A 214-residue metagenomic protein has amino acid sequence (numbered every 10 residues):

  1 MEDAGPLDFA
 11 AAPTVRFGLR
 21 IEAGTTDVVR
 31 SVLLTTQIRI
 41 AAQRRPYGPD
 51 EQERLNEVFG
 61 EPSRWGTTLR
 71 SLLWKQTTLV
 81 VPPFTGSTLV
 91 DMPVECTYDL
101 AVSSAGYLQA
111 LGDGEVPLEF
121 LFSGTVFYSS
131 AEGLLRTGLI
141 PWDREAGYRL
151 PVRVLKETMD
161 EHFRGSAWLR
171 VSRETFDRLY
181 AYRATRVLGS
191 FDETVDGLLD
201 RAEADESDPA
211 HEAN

Functional and structural regions predicted by a protein language model:
D3-T14, E22-R30, Q109-L111: Short, solvent-exposed beta-strand/turn "edge" segments of beta-rich domains on protein surfaces
G18, L34-A41, V90-D143: Internal, hydrophobic beta-strand segments that form the core of beta-sheet-rich folds
G18-E22, R170, Y180: Short edge beta-strand/loop segments characteristic of extracellular beta-sandwich folds
R39-D50: Short aromatic-acidic-glycine turn motif
E53-P62, F127-W168: Short beta-strand elements
R54-Q109: Extended, solvent-exposed segments with strong compositional bias
R173-S190: Surface-exposed, Lys/Arg-rich phosphate-binding patches that contact polyanionic backbones
G189-H211: Short, basic amphipathic alpha-helical segments that act as recognition/interaction helices in nucleic-acid-binding
